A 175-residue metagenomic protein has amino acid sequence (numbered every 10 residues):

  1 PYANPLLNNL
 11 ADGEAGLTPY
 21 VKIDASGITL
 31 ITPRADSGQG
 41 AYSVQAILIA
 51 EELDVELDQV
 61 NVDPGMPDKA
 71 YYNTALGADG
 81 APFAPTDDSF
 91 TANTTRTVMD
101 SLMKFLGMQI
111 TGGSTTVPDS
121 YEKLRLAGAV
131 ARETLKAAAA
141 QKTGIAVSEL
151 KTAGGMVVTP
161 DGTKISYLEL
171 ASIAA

Functional and structural regions predicted by a protein language model:
P1-A175: Cofactor-binding beta-sheet edge motifs in enzyme active sites
